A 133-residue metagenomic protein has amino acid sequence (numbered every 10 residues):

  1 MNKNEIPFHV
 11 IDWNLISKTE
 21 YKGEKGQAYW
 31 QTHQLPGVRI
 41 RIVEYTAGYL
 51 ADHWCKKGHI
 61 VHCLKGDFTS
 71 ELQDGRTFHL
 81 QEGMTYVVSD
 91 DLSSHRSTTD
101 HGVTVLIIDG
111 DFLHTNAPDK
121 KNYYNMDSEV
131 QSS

Functional and structural regions predicted by a protein language model:
M1-I42, N122-S133: A short, N-terminal "cap"/entry segment at the start of jelly-roll beta-barrel domains of the cupin/DSBH fold
G23, Q34, A51-H53, T69: Short loop/turn motifs at secondary-structure junctions and domain boundaries
P36-C55, S89-L92: Conserved short histidine dyad/triad with adjacent acidic residue
Y45, W54-S70: Short, conserved beta-strand element in jelly-roll/cupin
D52-H53, S70-E71, V88, S93-D100: Short beta-strand His + acidic residue motifs that chelate non-heme Fe in jelly-roll/DSBH and cupin folds
D74-D91: Short acidic-glycine-tyrosine-enriched beta hairpin
T98-S133: Double-stranded beta-helix
